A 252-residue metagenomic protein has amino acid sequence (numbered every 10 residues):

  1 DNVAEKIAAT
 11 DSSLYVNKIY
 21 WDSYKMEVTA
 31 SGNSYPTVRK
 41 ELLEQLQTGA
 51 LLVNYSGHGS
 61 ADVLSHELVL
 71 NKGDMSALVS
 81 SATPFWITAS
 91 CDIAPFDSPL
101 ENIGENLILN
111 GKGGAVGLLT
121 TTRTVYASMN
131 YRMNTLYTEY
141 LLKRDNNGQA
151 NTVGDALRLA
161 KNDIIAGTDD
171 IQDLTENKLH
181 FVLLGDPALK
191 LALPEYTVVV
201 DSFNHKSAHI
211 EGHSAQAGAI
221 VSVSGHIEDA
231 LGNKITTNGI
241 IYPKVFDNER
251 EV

Functional and structural regions predicted by a protein language model:
D1-V252: Cysteine-dependent hydrolase recognition
